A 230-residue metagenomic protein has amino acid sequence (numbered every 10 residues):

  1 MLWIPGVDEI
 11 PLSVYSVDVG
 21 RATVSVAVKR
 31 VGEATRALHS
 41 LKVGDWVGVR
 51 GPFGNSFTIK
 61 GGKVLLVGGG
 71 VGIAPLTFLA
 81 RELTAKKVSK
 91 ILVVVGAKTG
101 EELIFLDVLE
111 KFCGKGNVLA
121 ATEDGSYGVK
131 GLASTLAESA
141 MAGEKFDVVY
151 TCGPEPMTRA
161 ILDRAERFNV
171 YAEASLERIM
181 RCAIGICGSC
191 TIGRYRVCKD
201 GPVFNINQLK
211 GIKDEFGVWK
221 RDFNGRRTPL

Functional and structural regions predicted by a protein language model:
M1-I4, V49, I192: A generic structural signal for residues embedded in beta-strands
M1-V43, K98: Ferredoxin-reductase
I10, A34-A37, V49, F53 (+4 more regions): Glycine-rich, flexible loop/turn motifs
E33-R181: FNR/FR-type flavoprotein reductase catalytic core
E155-M157, E177-V203: Local cysteine-cluster metal-coordination motifs and their immediate loop/turn environment, predominantly Fe-S cluster
G193-L230: Short Fe-S-cluster ligation motifs
